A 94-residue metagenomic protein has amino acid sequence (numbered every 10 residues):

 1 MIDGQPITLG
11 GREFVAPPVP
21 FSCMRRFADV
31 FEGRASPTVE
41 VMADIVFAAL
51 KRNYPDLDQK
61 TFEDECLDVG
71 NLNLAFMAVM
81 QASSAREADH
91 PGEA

Functional and structural regions predicted by a protein language model:
M1-E13, F21-P37, Y54-A94: Charged interaction scaffolds used for protein-protein
T38-P55: A short, charged
